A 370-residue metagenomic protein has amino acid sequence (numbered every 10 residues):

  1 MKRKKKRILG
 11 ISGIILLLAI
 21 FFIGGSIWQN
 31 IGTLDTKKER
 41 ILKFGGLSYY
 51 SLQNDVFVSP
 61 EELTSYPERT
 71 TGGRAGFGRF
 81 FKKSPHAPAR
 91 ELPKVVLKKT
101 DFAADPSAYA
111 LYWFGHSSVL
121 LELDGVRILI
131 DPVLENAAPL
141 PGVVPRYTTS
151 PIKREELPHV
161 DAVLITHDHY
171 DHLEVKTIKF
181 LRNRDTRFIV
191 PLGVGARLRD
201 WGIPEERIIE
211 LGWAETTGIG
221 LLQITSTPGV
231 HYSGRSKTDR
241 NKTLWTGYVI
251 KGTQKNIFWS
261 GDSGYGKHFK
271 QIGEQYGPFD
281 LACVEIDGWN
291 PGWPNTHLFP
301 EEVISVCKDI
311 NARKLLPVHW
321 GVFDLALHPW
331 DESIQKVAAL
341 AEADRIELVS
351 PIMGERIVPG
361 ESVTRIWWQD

Functional and structural regions predicted by a protein language model:
K2-A138, V143, S150-R154, K251-W259 (+2 more regions): Metallo-beta-lactamase
G25-E39, Y50, A162, R187-R199 (+2 more regions): Cap/insert and terminal regions of metallo-dependent hydrolase folds
H86-A108, P191-K255, K336-R356, G360-V363: Metallo-beta-lactamase
S118-E122, G218-P278, P294, L298-E302: Catalytic core of the metallo-beta-lactamase
L121, D131, H167, E174 (+6 more regions): Divalent metal-coordination and catalytic microenvironments
P132-T149, Y232-D239, N290-T296, D324: Acidic/histidine-rich helix-loop elements that form or flank divalent-metal/phosphate-binding sites at the catalytic
G142-I189, G277-C283: Active-site metal-binding motif and surrounding structural segment of the metallo-beta-lactamase
E174-N183, L325-Q335, G360-E361: Metal-dependent catalytic neighborhoods of phosphoester/phosphodiester hydrolases
